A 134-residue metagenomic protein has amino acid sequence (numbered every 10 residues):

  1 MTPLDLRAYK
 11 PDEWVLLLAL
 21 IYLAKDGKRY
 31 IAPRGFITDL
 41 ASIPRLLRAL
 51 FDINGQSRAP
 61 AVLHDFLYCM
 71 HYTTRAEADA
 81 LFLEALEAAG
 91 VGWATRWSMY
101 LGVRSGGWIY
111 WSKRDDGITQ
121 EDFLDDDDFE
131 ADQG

Functional and structural regions predicted by a protein language model:
M1-G134: Extended terminal accessory/targeting regions
